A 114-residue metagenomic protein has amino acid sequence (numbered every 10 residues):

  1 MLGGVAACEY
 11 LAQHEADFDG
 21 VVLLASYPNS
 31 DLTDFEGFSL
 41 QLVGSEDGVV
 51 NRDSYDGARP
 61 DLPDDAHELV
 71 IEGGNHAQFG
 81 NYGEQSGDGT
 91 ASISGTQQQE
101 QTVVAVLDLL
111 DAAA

Functional and structural regions predicted by a protein language model:
M1-G37: Primarily recognizes the serine-hydrolase "nucleophile elbow" in alpha/beta-hydrolase and SGNH/GDSL folds
V22-A25, L42, E72: Alpha/beta-hydrolase-fold catalytic nucleophile elbow
F35, D53-S54, F79-E84: Short aromatic-enriched loop/helix-cap "lid" or pocket-rim segments at secondary-structure transitions that line
F35, L40-V43, D47: Short beta-strand/loop motif that positions the catalytic acidic residue of the alpha/beta-hydrolase fold
F38, D65-H67: Conserved beta-strand segments of alpha/beta enzyme cores
E46-V50, H76-A77: Acidic catalytic loop of the alpha/beta-hydrolase fold
V50-D61: Short alpha-helix in the alpha/beta-hydrolase fold that links the catalytic acid
H67-A114: C-terminal catalytic histidine-bearing segment of alpha/beta-hydrolase fold enzymes
